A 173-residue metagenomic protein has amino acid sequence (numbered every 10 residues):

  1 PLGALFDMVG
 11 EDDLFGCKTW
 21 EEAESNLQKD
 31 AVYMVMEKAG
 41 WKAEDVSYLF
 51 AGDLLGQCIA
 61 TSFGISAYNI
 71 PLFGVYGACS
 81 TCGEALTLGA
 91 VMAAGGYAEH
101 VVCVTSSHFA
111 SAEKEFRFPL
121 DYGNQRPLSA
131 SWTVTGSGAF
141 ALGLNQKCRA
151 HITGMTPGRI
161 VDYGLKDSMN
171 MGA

Functional and structural regions predicted by a protein language model:
P1-D12, N26, D30, A94 (+2 more regions): Cys-dependent condensing catalytic cores that perform Claisen condensation/acyl-transfer in fatty-acid/polyketide
P1-E21, P119-A173: Condensing-enzyme catalytic core mediating Claisen C-C bond formation in acyl metabolism
W20-S80: Conserved beta-ketoacyl condensing-enzyme motif
W41-K42, G64-A67, T81, A93-Y97 (+3 more regions): Solvent-exposed alpha-helices and their adjacent loops that cap or buttress functional pockets in soluble metabolic
A43-D45, G96-V104, A150: Short secondary-structure capping/junction motifs at helix and strand boundaries
A51-G52, V101-S107: Short beta-strand segments
L54-N69, F109-Y122, G154-I160: Active-site-adjacent elements of ketosynthase-type condensing enzymes
Y76-C103, L142: Active-site-proximal alpha-helical scaffold in enzymes
